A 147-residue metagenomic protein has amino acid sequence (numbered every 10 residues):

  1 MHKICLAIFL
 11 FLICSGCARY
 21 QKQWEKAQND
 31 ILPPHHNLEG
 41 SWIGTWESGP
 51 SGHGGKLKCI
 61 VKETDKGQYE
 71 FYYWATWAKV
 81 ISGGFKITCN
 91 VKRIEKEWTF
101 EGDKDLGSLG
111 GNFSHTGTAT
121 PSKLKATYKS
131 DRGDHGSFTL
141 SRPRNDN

Functional and structural regions predicted by a protein language model:
M1-I4: Positively charged n-region of N-terminal signal peptides that target proteins for export
L6-I8: Short helix-onset patch at the extreme N-terminus, typifying the N->h transition of secretory signal peptides
C14-G16: C-terminal motif of bacterial Sec signal peptides marking the signal peptidase cleavage site
A18-Y20: Bacterial signal peptide processing site
W24-D146: Central antiparallel beta-sheet cores of small beta-barrel/beta-sandwich binding domains
